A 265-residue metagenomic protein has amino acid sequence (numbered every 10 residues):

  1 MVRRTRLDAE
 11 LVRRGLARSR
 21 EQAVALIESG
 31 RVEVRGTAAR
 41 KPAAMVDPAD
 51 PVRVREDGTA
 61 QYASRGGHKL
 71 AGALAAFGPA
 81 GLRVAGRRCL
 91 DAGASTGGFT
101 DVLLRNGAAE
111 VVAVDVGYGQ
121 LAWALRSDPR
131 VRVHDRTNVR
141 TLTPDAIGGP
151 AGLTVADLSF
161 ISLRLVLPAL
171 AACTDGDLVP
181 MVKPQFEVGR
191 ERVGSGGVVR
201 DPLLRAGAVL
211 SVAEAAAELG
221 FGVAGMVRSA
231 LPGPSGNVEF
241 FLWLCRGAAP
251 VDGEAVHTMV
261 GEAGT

Functional and structural regions predicted by a protein language model:
M1-P48, C89, A109: A basic, amphipathic helix-loop patch mediating RNA/tRNA/ribosome contacts
R83-S95: Conserved class I S-adenosyl-L-methionine
G97-G98, G119: Glycine-rich SAM-binding Motif I of class I
L104-E110, D175-G176: Conserved S-adenosyl-L-methionine
E110-L165: S-adenosyl-L-methionine
R164-P180: A short glycine-rich, Lys/Arg-flanked "PGG" loop and its adjoining helix->strand segment in the class I
P184-D201: Short, glycine-/aromatic-enriched active-site segment of Class I SAM-dependent methyltransferases
V238, C245-T265: Flexible, glycine-/basic-rich loop-and-beta segments that form/coincide with the SAM-dependent methyltransferase
